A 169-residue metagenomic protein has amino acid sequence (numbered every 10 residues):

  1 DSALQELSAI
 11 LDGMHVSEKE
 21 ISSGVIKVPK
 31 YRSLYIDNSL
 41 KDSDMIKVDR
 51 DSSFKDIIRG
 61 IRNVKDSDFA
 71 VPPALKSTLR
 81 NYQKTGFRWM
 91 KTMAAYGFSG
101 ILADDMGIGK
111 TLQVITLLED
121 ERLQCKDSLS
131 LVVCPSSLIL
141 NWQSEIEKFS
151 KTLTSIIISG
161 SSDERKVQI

Functional and structural regions predicted by a protein language model:
D1-G100, K148, L153: Charged, low-complexity
Q83, G107, V132: Conserved G/P- and acidic residue-centered "switch" motifs that form tight phosphate/ATP-binding loops in soluble
R88-Y96, T111-K126: Walker A/P-loop NTP-binding motif
G100-A103, L131: Short hydrophobic/aromatic beta-strand immediately N-terminal to the Walker A/P-loop
D105, L112-I115, S137: Phosphate-binding Walker
D105, L117-E121, W142: Hydrophobic residues on the short alpha-helix immediately C-terminal to a glycine-rich phosphate/catalytic loop
I108, I115-L117, E145-F149: Short, glycine/charged-enriched secondary-structure capping and boundary segments
R122-I169: SF2 helicase/translocase NTPase motor core, specifically the RecA-like lobe 1 inter-motif segment between Walker
